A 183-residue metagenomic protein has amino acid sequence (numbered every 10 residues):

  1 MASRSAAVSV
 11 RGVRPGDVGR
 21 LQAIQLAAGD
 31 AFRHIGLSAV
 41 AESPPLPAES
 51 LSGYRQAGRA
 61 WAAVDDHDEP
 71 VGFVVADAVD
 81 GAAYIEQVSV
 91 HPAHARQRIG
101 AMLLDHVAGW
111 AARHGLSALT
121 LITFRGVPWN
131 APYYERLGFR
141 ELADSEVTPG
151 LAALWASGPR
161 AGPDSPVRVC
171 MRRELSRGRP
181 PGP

Functional and structural regions predicted by a protein language model:
M1-S5, G53: Short, conserved catalytic or adaptor-binding loops enriched in Gly and charged residues
A2, R136, A153-P183: Terminal substrate-recognition subdomain of acyl/acetyltransferases
A7-S9: Extreme N-terminal starter segment of soluble prokaryotic enzymes
G12-V18, Q22-P92, L104-H106, W110 (+5 more regions): Acetyl-CoA-dependent GNAT
E69, H91-D105, H114, R125-A131 (+1 more regions): Conserved glycine-rich acetyl-CoA-binding loop
A111-T123: Conserved GNAT acetyl-CoA-binding A-motif
L121-N130, V147-A152: Conserved beta-strand-loop-alpha-helix junction that forms the acyl-donor binding cleft
G138-A156: Short cationic/low-complexity microdomains
